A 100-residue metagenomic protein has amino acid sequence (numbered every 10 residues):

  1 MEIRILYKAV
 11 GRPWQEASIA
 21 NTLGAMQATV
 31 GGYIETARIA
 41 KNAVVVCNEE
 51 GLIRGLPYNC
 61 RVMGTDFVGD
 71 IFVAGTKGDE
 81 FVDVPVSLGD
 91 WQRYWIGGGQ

Functional and structural regions predicted by a protein language model:
M1-Q100: Domain-length accessory/inserted modules outside core catalytic folds
